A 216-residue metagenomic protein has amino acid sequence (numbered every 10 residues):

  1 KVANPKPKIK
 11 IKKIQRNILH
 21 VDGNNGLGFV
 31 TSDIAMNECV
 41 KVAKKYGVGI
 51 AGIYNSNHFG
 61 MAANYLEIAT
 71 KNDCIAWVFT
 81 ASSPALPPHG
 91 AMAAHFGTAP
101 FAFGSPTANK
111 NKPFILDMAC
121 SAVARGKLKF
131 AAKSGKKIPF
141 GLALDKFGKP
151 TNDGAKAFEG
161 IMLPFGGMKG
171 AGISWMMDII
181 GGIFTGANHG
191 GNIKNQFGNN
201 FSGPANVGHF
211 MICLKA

Functional and structural regions predicted by a protein language model:
K1-V2, V42, N72, N109 (+4 more regions): Change "in soluble alpha/beta enzymes" to "in soluble alpha/beta proteins
K1-V40: Active-site cofactor/substrate anionic-group-binding motifs, chiefly glycine- and Lys/Arg-rich phosphate-binding loops
V21-G23, K44, I50-N55, A76-T80 (+3 more regions): General beta-strand structural signal in soluble alpha/beta enzymes
G28-Y54, M61, L66, C74: Alpha/propeptide regions of enzymes that mature by internal proteolysis
S56-H95: Long, hydrophobic, well-ordered secondary-structure blocks that form the structural core and pocket-lining surfaces
L86-A155: Phosphate/diphosphate-binding glycine-rich loops and adjacent basic-rich segments that engage nucleotide
G160-A216: Internal helical hairpin/lid segments
